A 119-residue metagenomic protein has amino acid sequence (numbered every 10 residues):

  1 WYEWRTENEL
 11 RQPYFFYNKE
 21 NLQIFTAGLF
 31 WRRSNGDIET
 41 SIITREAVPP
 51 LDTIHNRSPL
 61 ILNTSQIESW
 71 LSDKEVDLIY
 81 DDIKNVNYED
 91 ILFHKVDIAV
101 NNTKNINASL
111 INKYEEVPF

Functional and structural regions predicted by a protein language model:
W1-F119: A structured binding-face within diverse protein domains that lines the active/interaction site
